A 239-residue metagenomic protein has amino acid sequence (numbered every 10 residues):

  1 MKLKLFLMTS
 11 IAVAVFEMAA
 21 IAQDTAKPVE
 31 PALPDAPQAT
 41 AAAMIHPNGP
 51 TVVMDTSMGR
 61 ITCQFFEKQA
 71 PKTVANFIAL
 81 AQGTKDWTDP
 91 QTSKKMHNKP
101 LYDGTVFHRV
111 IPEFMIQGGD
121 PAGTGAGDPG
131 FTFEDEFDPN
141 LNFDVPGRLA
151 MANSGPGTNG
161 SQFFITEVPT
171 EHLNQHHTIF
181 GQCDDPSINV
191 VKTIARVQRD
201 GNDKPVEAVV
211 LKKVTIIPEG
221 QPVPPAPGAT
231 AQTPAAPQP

Functional and structural regions predicted by a protein language model:
K2-M8, E17-P239: Cyclophilin-like peptidyl-prolyl cis-trans isomerases
I11-V13: Repetitive helical segments and hydrophobic/amphipathic motifs
